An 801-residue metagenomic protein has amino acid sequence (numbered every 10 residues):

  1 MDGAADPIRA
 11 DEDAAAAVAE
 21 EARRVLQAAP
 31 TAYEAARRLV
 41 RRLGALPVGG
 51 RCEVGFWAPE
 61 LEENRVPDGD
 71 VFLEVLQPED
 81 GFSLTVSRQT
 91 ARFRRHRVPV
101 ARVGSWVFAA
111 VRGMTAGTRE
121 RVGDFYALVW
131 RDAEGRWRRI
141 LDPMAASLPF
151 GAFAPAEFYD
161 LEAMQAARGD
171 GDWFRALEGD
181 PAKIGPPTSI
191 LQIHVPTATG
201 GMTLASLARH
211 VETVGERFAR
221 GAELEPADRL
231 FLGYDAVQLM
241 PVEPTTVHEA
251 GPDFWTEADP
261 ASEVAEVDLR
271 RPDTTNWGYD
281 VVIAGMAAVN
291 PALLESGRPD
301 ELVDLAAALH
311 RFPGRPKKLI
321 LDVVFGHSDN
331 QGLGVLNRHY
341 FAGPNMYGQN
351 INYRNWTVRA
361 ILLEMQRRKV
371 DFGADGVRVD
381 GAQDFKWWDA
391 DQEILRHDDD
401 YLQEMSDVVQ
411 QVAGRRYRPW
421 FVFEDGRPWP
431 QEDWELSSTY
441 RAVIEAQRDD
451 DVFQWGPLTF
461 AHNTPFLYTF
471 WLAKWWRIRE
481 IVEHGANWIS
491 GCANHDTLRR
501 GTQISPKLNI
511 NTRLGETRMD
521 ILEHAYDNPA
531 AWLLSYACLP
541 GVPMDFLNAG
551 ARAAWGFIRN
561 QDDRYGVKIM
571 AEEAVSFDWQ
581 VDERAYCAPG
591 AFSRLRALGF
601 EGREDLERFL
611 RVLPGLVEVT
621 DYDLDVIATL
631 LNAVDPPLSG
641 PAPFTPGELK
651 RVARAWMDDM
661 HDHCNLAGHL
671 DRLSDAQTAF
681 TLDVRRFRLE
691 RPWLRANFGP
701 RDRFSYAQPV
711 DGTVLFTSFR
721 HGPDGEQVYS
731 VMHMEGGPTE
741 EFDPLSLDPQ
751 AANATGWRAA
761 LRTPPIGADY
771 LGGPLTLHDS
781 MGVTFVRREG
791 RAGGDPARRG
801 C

Functional and structural regions predicted by a protein language model:
M1-L191, L204-F218, D235, L522-L533 (+1 more regions): Carbohydrate-interacting/catalytic domains
S189-I193, V237-L239, L319-L321, V377-V379 (+3 more regions): Hydrophobic faces of well-ordered beta-strands that scaffold small-molecule active sites in alpha/beta enzyme cores
H194-A205, D280-P299, P344-A360, A382-D399 (+1 more regions): The substrate-binding groove and active-site-proximal loops of carbohydrate-active enzymes, especially glycoside
H210-T246, A261-T275, D371-F372, G376 (+1 more regions): Catalytic domains of carbohydrate-active enzymes, especially glycoside hydrolases
F218-R229, L302-P316, Y353-V377: An active-site-proximal structural segment forming one wall of the substrate-binding cleft that immediately precedes
E249-L302, A307, D329-T357, E364-M365 (+1 more regions): Aromatic- and acidic-residue-enriched carbohydrate-binding clefts of CAZyme catalytic domains
S328-S438: Active-site neighborhood of glycoside hydrolase catalytic domains
A413-Y586, G590-G599: Conserved alpha/beta catalytic core and glycan-binding cleft of carbohydrate-active enzymes
